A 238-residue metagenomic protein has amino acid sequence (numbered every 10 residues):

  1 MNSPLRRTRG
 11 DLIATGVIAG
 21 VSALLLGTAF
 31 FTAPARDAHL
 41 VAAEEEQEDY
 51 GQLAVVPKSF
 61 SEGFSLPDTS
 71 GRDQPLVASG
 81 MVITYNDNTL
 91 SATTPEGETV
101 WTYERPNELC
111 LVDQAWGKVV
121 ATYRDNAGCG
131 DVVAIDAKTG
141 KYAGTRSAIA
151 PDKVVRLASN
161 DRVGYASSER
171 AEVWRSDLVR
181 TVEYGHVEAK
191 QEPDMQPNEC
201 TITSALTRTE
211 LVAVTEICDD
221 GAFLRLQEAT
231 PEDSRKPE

Functional and structural regions predicted by a protein language model:
N2-W116: N-terminal "mature head" segments of proteins
A54-D68, E96-E104, K141-S147, R180-E183 (+2 more regions): A short beta-strand motif characteristic of beta-propeller blades
G63-V77, E104-K118, A148-D161, K190-A205 (+1 more regions): Repeated scaffold domains used in trafficking and secretory/extracellular systems, primarily beta-propellers
D73-Y85, A115-A127, V132-V133, V155-V173 (+1 more regions): Short beta-strand elements that form the blades of beta-propeller/WD-repeat-like and other beta-sheet-rich scaffold
T93, V133-D136, V173-S176, L226-A229: Hydrophobic/aromatic beta-strand positions that recur at structurally equivalent sites within the blades
V112, G130-S147: Well-ordered mid-protein domain cores that form the structural environment of catalytic cofactors
Y142-K190: A charged, solvent-exposed segment within the mature domains of Sec-exported extracytoplasmic proteins
E183-E238: Acidic, serine/threonine- and glycine-rich low-complexity intrinsically disordered segments that serve as flexible
